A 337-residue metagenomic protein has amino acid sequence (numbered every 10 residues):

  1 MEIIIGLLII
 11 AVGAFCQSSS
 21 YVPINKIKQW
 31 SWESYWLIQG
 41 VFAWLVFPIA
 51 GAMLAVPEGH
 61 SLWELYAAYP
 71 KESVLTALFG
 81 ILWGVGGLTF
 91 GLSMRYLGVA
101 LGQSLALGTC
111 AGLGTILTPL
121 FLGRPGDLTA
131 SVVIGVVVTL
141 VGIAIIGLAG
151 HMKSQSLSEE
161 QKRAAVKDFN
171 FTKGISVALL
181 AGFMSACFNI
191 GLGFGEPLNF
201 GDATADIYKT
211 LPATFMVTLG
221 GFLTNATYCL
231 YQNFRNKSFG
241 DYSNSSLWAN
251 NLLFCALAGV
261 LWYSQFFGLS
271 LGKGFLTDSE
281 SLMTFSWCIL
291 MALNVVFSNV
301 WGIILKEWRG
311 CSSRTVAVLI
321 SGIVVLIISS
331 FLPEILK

Functional and structural regions predicted by a protein language model:
M1-K337: Polytopic alpha-helical membrane proteins, predominantly small-molecule transporters/carriers
